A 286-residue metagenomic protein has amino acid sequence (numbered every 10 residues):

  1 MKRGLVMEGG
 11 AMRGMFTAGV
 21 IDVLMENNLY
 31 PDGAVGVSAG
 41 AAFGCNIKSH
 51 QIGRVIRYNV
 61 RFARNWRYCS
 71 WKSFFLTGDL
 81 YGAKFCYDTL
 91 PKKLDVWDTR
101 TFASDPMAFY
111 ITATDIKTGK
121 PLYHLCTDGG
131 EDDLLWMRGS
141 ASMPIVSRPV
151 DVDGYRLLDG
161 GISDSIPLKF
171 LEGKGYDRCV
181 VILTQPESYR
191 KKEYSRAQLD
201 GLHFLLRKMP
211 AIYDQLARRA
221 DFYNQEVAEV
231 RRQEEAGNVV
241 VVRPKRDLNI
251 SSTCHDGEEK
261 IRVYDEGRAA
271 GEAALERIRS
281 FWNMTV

Functional and structural regions predicted by a protein language model:
M1-V37, C45-V286: Patatin-like phospholipase
